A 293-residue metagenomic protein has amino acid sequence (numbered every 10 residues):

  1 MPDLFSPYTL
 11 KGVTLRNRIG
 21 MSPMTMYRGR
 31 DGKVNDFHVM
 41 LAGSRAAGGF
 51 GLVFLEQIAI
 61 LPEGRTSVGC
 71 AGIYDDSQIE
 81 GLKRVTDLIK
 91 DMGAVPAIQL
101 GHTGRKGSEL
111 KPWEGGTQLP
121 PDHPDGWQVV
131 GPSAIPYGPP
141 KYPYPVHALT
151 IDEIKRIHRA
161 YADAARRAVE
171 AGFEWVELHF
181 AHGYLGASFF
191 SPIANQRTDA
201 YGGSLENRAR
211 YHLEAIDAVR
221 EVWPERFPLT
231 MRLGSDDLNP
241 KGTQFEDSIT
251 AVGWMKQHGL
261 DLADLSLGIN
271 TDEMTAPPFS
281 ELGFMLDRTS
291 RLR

Functional and structural regions predicted by a protein language model:
M1-R293: Flavin-dependent oxidoreductase catalytic cores
